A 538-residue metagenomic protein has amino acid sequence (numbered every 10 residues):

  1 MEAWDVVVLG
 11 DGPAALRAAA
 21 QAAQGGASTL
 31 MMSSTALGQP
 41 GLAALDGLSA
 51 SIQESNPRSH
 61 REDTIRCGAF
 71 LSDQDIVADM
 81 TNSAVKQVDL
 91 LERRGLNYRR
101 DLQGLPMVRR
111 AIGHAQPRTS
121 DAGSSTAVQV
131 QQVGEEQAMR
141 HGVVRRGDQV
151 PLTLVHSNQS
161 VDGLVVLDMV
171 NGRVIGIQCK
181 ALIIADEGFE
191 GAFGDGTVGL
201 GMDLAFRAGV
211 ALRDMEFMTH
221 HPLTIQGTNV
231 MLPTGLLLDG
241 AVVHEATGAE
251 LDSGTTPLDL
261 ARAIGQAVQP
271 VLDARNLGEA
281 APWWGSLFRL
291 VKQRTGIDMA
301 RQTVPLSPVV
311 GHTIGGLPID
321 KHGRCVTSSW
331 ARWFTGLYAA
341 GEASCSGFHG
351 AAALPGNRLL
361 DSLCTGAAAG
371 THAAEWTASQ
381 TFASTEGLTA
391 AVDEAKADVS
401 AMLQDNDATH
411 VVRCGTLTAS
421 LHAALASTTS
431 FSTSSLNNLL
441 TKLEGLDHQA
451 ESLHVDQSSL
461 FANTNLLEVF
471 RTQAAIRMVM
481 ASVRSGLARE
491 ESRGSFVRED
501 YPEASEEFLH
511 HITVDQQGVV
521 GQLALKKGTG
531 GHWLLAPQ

Functional and structural regions predicted by a protein language model:
M1-A3, Q21, G25, G38 (+6 more regions): Glycine- and aromatic-enriched mobile tails/lids
E2-W4, N171-A181, W333-G336: Core beta-strand elements of the Rossmann-like FAD/NAD(P) dinucleotide-binding domain in flavoenzyme oxidoreductases
V6-L30: N-terminal Rossmann-like FAD-binding beta1-loop-alpha1 element of flavoenzymes
A27-S34, D214: Short beta-strand "acidic-cap" motif of Rossmann-like dinucleotide-binding folds
S33-I65, A69, L223, P233: Conserved N-terminal glycine-rich FAD pyrophosphate-binding loop of Rossmann-like flavoproteins
Q87-R173, Q178, H221-T228, P233-T234 (+1 more regions): Conserved redox-cofactor binding core of oxidoreductases
A181-V230, G347, P355-H372: Glycine-rich loop(s) and the adjacent beta-strand/alpha-helix scaffold that form part
L204, V210-V310, H372, W376-A378: An anion/pyrophosphate-binding glycine-rich loop and adjacent beta-alpha core in soluble alpha-beta enzymes
